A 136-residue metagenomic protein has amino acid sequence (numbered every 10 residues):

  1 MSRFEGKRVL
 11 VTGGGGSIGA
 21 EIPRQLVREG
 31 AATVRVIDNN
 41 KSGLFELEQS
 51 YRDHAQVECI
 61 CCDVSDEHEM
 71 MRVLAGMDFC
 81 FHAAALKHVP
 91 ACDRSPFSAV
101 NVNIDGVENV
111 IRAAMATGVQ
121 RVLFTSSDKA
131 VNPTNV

Functional and structural regions predicted by a protein language model:
M1-K7: A short, basic/flexible loop-to-alpha-helix module at the beginning of a structural domain
R8-E29: N-terminal Rossmann NAD(P)H-binding glycine-rich loop of SDR-like oxidoreductase domains
L10, R35, I60, V100: Conserved Rossmann-like nucleotide-binding pocket used by diverse enzymes that bind dinucleotide cofactors
A31-E46: Conserved glycine-rich Rossmann-like NAD(P)H-binding loop of the short-chain dehydrogenase/reductase
A32-V34, Q56, Q120-R121: Residues at the starts of beta-strands that form the adenosine-phosphate
N40-S42, S65, K87, D105: Adenine-nucleotide cofactor-binding loop residues
R52, V57-F79: Conserved Rossmann-fold cofactor-binding substructure of NAD(P)-dependent oxidoreductases
F79-H82, L86-V136: Conserved Rossmann-fold NAD(P)-dependent oxidoreductase catalytic core, especially the SDR/UDP-sugar
